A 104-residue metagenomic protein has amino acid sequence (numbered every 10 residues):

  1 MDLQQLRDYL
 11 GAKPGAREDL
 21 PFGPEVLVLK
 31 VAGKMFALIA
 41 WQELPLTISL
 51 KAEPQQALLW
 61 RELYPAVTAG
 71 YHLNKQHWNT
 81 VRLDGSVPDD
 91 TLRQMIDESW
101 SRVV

Functional and structural regions predicted by a protein language model:
M1-V104: Charge-dense, helix-prone N-terminal extensions
